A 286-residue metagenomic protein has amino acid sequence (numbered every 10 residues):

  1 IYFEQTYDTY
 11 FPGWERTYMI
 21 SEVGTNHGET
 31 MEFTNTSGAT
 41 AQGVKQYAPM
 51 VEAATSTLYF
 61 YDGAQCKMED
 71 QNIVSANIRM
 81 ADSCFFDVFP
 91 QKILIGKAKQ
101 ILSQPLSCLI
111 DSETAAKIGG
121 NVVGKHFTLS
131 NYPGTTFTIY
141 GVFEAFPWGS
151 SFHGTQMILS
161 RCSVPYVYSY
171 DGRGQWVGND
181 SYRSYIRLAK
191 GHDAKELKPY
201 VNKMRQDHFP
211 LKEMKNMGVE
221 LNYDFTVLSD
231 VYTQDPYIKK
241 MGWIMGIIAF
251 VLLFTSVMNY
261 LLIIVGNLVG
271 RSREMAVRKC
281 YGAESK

Functional and structural regions predicted by a protein language model:
I1-T138, P199: Structured, solvent-exposed hinge/loop segments at the ends of secondary-structure elements
F3, S107, W243, N259-L262 (+1 more regions): Residue-level recognition of membrane-helix boundary sites in multi-pass small-molecule transporters
D82-I95, S107-Y237: Mid-to-C-terminal secondary-structure elements that act as membrane-proximal/extracytoplasmic interface segments
F85-D87, T114, I244, F254 (+1 more regions): Residues within well-ordered alpha helices
D235-L252: N-terminal membrane-entry
F250-Y260: Hydrophobic alpha-helical transmembrane segments of multipass integral membrane proteins
M258-K286: Intracellular coupling helices
